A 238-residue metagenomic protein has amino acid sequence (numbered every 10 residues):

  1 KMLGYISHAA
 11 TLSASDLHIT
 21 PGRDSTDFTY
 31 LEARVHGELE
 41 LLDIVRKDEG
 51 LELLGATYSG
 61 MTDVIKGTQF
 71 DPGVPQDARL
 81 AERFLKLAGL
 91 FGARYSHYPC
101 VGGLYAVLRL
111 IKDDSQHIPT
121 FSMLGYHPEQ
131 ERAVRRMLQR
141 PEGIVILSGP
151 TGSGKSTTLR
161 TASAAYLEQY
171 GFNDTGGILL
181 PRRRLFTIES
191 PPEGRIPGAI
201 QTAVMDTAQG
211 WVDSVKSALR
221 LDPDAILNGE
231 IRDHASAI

Functional and structural regions predicted by a protein language model:
K1-S153, T157-T158: N-terminal "pre-motor" subdomain/linker immediately upstream of P-loop NTPase catalytic cores
L138, E142-I146, S163-I238: Switch/coupling sub-region of P-loop NTPases
